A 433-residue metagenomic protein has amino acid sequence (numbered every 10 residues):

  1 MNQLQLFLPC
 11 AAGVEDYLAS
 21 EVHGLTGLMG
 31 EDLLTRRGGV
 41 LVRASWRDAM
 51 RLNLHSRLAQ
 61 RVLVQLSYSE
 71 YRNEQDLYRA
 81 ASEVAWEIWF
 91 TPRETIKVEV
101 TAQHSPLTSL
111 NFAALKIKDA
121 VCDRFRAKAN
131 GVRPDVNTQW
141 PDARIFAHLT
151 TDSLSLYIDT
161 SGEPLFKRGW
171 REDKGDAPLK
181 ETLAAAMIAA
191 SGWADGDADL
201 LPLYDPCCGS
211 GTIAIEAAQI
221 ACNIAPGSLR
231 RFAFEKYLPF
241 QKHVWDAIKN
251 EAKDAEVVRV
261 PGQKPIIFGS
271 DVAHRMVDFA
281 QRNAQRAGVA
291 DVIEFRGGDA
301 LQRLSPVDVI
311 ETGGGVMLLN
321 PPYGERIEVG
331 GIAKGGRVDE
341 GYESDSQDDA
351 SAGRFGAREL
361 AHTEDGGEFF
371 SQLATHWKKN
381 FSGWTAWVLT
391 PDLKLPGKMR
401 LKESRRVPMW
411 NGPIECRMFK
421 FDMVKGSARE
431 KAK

Functional and structural regions predicted by a protein language model:
N2-A143, K433: Non-catalytic nucleic-acid substrate-recognition regions in nucleic-acid-modifying enzymes
Q5, P9, G13, L18 (+5 more regions): Conserved Class I SAM-dependent methyltransferase catalytic core
R47-L54, E163-F166, S427: Short, charged/polar, Gly/Pro-enriched secondary-structure boundary elements
I145-L156, F419, A428: C-terminal edge-of-domain segments
L156-A194: SAM-dependent Rossmann-like transferase core, predominantly class I methyltransferases with a strong bias toward
L179-P306, R326: Conserved S-adenosyl-L-methionine
A287-I293, G297-A300, G315, P322-I327 (+1 more regions): Active/binding-pocket-proximal capping segment
S305-M317: A short acidic, Gly/Pro-enriched loop at the edge of an enzyme's catalytic core that lines a small-molecule cofactor
